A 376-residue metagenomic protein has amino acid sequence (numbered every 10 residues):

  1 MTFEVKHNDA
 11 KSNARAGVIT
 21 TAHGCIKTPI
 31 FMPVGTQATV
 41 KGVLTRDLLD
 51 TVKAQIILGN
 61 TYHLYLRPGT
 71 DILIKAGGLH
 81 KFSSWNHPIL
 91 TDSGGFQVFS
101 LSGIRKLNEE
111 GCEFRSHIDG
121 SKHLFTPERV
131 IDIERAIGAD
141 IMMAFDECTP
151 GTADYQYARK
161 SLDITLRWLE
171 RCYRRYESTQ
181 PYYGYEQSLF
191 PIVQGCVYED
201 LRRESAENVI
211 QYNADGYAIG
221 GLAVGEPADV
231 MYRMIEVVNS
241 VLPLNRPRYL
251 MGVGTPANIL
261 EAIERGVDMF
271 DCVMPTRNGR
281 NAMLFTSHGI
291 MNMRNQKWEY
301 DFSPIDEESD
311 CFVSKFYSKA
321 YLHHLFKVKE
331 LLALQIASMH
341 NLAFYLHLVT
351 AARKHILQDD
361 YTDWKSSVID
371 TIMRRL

Functional and structural regions predicted by a protein language model:
M1-T21, I26-M32, K41-G42, D146-T152 (+1 more regions): C-terminal extensions of enzymes
M1-Y182, Q296-E299: Non-catalytic, usually N-terminal nucleic-acid engagement modules in DNA/RNA processing proteins
G24, I57, D92, E134 (+5 more regions): Conserved, mostly hydrophobic/aromatic
Y65, P150-G151, G225-E226, N278-G279 (+1 more regions): Short secondary-structure capping/turn micro-motifs that flank functional sites
R129, I133, K160, I164-R171 (+5 more regions): A non-catalytic, amphipathic alpha-helix used as a structural packing/dimerization or gating element in enzyme scaffolds
G138, L169, Y173-Y176, Q180 (+4 more regions): Structural signal for hydrophobic packing residues in well-ordered secondary-structure cores of soluble enzyme domains
G151-Y155, R159, G216-L222, L331-L334: Glycine- and acidic
D163, T179, G184-I305: Glycine-rich phosphate/ribose-binding loops and adjacent secondary-structure elements that form binding surfaces
